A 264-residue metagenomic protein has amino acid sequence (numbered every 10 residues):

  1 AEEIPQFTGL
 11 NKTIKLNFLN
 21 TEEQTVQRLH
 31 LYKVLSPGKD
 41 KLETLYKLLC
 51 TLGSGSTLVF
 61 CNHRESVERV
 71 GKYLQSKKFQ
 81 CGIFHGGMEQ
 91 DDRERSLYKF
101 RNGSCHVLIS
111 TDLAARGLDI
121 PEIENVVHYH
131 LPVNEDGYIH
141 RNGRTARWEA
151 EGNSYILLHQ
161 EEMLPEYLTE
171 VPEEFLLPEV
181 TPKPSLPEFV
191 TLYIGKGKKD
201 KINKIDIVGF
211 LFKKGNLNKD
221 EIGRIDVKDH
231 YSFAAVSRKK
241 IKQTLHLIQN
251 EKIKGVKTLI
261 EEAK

Functional and structural regions predicted by a protein language model:
A1-Q24, E162-P172: Post-DEXD/H (motif II) to motif III coupling segment of the RecA-like Helicase ATP-binding lobe
A1-Q6, L42-K47, E68-K72, I139 (+2 more regions): Ser/Thr-Pro-rich, acidic low-complexity intrinsically disordered regions of eukaryotic RNA-binding
Q27-Q75: Conserved interdomain hinge at the start of the Helicase C-terminal
V67-Y73, F79-T111: Conserved helicase ATPase core of P-loop NTP-dependent helicases/translocases
V107, N134-L176: Conserved segment of the helicase C-terminal RecA-like domain
V107, R116-L131, N153-L157: A short beta-strand element within the Helicase C-terminal
G117, R144-E151, N216-L217, K252-I253: Arginine/glycine-rich "motif VI" loop of SF2 helicases in the C-terminal RecA-like domain
L177-K264: Non-catalytic terminal extensions of ATP-dependent helicases
